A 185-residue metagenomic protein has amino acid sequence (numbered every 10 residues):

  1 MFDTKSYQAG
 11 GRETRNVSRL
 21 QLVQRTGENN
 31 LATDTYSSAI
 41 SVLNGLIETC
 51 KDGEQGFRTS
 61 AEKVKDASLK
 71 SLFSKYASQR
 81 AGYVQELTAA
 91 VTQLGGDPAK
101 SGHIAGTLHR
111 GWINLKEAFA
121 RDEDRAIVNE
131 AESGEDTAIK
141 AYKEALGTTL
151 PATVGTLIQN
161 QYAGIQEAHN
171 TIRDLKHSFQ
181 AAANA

Functional and structural regions predicted by a protein language model:
M1-N30: N-terminal amphipathic/basic-hydrophobic helices that include classical n-h-c signal peptides and signal-anchor
V23-T26, A89-I139: Carboxylate-rich helix-loop segments that flank metal/cofactor sites and access channels in metalloenzymes
A32-K65, R125-T149: Alpha-helical bundle segments that constitute or directly flank the non-heme di-iron/ferroxidase center
S38-L46, A67-Q85, D124-E130, T153-I165: Alpha-helical scaffold segments that form or flank carboxylate-/histidine-based iron centers
I40, I47, K51, A77 (+7 more regions): Generic structural concept
E54, V84, T88-V91, W112 (+4 more regions): A structural signal for well-ordered alpha-helices, especially hydrophobic packing surfaces of coiled-coils
S68-G106, I172-L175: Conserved alpha-helical segments that form or flank metal/cofactor-binding pockets of metalloenzymes
I127, A131-A185: Preference for long, well-ordered alpha-helical segments
